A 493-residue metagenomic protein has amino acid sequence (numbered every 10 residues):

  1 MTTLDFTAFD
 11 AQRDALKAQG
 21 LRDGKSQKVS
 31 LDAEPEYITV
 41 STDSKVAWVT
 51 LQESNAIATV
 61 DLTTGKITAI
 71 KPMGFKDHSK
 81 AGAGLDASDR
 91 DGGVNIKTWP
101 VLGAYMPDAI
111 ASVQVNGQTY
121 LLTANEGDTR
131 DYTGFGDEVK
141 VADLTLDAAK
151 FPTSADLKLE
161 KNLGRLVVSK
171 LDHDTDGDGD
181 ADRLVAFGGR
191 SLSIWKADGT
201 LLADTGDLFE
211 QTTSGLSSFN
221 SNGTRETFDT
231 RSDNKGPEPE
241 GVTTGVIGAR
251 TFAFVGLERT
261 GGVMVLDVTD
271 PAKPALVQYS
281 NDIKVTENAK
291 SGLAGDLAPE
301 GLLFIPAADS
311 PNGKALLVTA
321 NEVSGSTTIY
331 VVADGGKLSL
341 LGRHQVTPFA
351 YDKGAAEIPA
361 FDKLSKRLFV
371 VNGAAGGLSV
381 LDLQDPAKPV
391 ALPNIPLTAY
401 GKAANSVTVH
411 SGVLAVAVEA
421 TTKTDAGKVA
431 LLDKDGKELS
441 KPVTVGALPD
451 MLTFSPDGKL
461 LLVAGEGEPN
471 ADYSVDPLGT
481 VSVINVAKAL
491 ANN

Functional and structural regions predicted by a protein language model:
M1-N493: Beta-sheet-rich non-transmembrane sensory/scaffold domains
